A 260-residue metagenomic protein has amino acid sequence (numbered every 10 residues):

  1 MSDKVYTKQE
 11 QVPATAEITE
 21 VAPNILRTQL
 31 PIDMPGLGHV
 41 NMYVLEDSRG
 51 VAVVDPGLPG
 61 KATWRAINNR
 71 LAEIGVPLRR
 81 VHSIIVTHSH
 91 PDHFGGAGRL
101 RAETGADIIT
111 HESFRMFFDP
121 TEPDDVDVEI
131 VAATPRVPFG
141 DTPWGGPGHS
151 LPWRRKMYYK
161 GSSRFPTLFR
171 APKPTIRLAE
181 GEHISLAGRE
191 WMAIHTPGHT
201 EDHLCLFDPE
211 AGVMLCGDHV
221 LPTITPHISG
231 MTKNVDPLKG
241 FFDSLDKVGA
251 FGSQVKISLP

Functional and structural regions predicted by a protein language model:
S2-R27: N-terminal amphipathic/basic leader segments beginning at the initiator methionine
A14-T15, Q29-I32, S163-F169: Short, P/G- and charge-enriched loop/turn segments at secondary-structure junctions
A16-E17, N41-Y43, I176, G181-E182 (+1 more regions): Residue-level detector of beta-strand structural context in well-folded domains
I18-I74, R80, L206-C216, P222: Conserved beta-strand hairpin/beta-sheet module of binuclear metal-dependent hydrolase folds, prominently
P23, A106, V255-K256: A structural micro-motif
N24, L45, D55, H88 (+7 more regions): Divalent metal-coordination and catalytic microenvironments
V51-A52, L58-G60, W153-I176, H183 (+1 more regions): Metallo-beta-lactamase
A62-R65, R70-S185, G212: Active-site HxH/HxHxD metal-binding segment of metal-dependent hydrolases
